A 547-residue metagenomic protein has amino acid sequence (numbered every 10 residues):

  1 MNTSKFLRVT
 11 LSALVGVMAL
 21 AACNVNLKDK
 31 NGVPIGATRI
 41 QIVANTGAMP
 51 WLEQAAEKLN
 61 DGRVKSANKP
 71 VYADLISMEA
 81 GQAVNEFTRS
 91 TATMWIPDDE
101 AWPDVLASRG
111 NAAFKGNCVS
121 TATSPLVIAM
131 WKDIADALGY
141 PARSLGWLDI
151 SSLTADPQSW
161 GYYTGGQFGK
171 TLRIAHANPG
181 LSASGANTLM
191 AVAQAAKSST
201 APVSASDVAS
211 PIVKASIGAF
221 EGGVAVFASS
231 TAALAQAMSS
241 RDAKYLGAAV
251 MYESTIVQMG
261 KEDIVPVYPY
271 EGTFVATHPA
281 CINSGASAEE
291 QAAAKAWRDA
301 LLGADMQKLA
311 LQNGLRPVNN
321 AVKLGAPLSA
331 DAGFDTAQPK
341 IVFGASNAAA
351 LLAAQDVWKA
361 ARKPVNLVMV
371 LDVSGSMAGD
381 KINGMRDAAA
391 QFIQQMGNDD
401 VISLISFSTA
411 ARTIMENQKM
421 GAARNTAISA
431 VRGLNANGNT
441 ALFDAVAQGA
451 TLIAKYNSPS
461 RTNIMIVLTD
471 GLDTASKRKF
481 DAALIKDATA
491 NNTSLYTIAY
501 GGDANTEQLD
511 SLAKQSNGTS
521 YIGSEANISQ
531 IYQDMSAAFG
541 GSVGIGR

Functional and structural regions predicted by a protein language model:
L20-A22: C-terminal motif of bacterial Sec signal peptides marking the signal peptidase cleavage site
L27-G169: N-terminal segment of the mature folded domain
V43-N45, I150, T154-Y163, G169-G185 (+3 more regions): Short beta-strand->loop
G116-I128, K214-E221, G260-A286, Q291 (+1 more regions): Periplasmic-binding protein-like
A191-Y268: Ligand-binding pocket segment of bilobal, Venus flytrap-like solute-binding proteins
A300-V322: Periplasmic-binding protein-like
V318-V368, G375-N383, Q394-M396, R412-T413 (+2 more regions): Acidic, polar low-complexity linker/tail segments
V365, M377-A390, D399, T409-Y496 (+1 more regions): Exposed acidic/Ser/Thr-rich ligand/metal-binding surfaces
